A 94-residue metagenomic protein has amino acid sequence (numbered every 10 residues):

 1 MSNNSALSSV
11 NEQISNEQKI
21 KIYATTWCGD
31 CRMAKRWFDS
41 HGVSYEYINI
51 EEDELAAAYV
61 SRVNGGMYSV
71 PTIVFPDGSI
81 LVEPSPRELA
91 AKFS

Functional and structural regions predicted by a protein language model:
N4, Q13, N49-D53: Short glycine/proline-centered loop/turn elements that form peptide/ligand docking sites
A6-V43: Local sequence-structure signature of Cys/Sec-based thiol-disulfide redox active-site neighborhoods
G29, E51, V82: Nucleotide phosphate-binding site architecture
S44-A57, Y68: Thiol-based oxidoreductase modules, predominantly thioredoxin-like and allied folds used for disulfide exchange
V60-N64, A91-F93: Short amphipathic alpha-helix with an adjacent loop that forms part of the alpha/beta core around
N64-I73: Structural micro-motif
F75-S94: Non-catalytic, surface beta->alpha helical segment in thiol-disulfide oxidoreductase systems
